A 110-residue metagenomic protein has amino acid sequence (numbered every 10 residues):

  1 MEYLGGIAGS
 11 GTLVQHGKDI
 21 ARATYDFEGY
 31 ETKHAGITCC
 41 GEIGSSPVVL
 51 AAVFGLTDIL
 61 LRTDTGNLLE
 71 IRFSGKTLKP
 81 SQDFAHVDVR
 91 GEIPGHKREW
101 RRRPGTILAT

Functional and structural regions predicted by a protein language model:
M1-A35: Solvent-exposed edge beta-strands and adjacent loop segments that serve as assembly or binding interfaces
G11-L13, Y25, G41, I59-L61 (+2 more regions): Hydrophobic beta-strand residues in large extracellular and virion-surface proteins
E28, G44-S46, R90-P94: Solvent-exposed residues in well-ordered beta-strands and their adjoining turns, especially edge/terminal strands
G29-T38, K76-D83: Short, ordered beta-strand-loop transition motifs
T32-R72: Acidic, aromatic-enriched beta-alpha/helix-loop junctions
L50-G55, G66, K79-H86, R101-T106: Noncatalytic linker/hinge segments flanking ATPase motor cores
R62-G95: Short beta-strand and beta-hairpin "edge-sheet" elements
D88-T110: C-terminal output/interaction extensions
